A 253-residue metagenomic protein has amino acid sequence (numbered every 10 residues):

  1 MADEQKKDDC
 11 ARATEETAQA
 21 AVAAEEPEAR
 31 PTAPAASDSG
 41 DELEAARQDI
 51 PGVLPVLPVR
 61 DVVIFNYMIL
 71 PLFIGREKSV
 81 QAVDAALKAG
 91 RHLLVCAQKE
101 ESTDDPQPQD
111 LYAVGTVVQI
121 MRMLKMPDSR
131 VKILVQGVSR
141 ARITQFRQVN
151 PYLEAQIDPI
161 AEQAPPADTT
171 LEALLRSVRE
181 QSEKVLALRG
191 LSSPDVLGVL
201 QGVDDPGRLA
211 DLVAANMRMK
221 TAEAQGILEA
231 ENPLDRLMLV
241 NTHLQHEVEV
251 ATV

Functional and structural regions predicted by a protein language model:
A2-V253: N-terminal low-complexity, acidic/polar interaction/targeting segments
